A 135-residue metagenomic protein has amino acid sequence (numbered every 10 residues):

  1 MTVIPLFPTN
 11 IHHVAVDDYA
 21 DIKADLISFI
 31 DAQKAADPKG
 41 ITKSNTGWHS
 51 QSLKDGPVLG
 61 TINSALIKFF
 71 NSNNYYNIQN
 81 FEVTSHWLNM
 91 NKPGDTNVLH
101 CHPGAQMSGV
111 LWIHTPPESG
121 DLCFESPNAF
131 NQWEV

Functional and structural regions predicted by a protein language model:
M1-Q79: Non-heme Fe(II)/2-oxoglutarate
L6, N80, C101-A105: A generic structural micro-feature
S85-V135: Catalytic core of non-heme Fe(II) oxygenases with the double-stranded beta-helix
